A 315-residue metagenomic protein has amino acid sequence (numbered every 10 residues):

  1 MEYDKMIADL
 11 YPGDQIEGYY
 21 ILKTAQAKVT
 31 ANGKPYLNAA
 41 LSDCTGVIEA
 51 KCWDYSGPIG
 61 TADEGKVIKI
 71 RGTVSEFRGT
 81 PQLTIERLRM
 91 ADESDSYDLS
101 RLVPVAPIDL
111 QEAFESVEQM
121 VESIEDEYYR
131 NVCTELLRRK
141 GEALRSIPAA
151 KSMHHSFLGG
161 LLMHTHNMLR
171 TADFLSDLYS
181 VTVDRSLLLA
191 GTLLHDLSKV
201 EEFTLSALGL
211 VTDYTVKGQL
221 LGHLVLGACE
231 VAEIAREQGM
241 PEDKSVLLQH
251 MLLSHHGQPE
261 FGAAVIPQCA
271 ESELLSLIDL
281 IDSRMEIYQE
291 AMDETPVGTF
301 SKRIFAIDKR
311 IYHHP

Functional and structural regions predicted by a protein language model:
M1-I16: OB-fold nucleic-acid-binding modules
Y20, G65, M168, D279: Divalent metal-coordination and catalytic microenvironments
A25-P35, G46-S100: OB-fold single-stranded nucleic acid-binding module
N38-D43, L205: Short, acidic/hydrophobic/Gly-rich beta-strand patch recurrent on exposed beta strands that often constitutes part
D95-G218, Q258: Acidic/His-rich, divalent-metal-binding segments that scaffold phosphate/diphosphate chemistry
M153, M163, F174-E294: Divalent metal-dependent catalytic cores for phosphoryl transfer on phosphate-bearing substrates
S276, D293-E294, G298-P315: N-terminal intrinsically disordered, cationic/polar leader segments that include organellar targeting peptides
